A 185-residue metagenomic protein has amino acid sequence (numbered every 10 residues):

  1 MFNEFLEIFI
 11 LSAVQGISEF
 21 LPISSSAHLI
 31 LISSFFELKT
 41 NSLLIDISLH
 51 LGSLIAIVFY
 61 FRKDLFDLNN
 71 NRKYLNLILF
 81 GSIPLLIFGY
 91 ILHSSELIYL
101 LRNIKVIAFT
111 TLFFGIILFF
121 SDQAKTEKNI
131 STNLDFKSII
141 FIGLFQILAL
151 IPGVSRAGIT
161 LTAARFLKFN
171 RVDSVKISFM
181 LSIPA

Functional and structural regions predicted by a protein language model:
M1-A185: Multi-pass membrane proteins that catalyze or facilitate reactions on polyprenyl-/lipid-phosphate substrates and their
